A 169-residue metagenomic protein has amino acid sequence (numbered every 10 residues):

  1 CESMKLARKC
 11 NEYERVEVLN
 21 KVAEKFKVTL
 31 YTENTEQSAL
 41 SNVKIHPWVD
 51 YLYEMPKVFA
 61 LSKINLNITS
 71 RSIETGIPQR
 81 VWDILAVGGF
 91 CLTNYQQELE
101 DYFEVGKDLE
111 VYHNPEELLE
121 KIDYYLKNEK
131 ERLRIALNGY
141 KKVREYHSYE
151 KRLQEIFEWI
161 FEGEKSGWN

Functional and structural regions predicted by a protein language model:
C1-E74, F90-L92, Q96-L99, G163: Nucleotide-sugar donor-binding catalytic core of glycosyltransferases
L19-A23, P56, D123, Y140 (+1 more regions): Non-transmembrane alpha-helical segments in soluble domains of secreted/periplasmic/extracellular proteins
P56, Q79-A86, E100: Short alpha-helical segment that forms part of, or immediately flanks, the ligand-binding pocket in carbohydrate-active
V105-G106: Glycine-centered loop/turn motifs
L109-P115, Y125-E129: Conserved acidic donor-binding segment of nucleotide-sugar-dependent glycosyltransferases
L126, F157-W168: Short, hydrophobic alpha-helical segments
K127-E158: A charged, aromatic-enriched C-terminal amphipathic alpha-helix characteristic of glycosyltransferases across folds
